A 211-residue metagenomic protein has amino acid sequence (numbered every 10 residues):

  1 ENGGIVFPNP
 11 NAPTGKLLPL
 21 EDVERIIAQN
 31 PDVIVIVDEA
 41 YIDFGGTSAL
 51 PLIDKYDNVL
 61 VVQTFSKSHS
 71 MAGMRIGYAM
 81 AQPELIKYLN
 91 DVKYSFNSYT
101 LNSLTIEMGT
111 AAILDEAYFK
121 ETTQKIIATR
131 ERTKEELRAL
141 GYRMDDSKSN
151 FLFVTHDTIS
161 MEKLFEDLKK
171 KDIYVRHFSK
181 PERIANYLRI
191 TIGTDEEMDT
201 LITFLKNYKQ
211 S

Functional and structural regions predicted by a protein language model:
G4-P8, I36, Y78-M80: Structural motif
P13-V35, E39-M71, L85: Active-site pre-lysine segment of PLP-dependent enzymes
E21, D167-K171, K180-S211: PLP-dependent enzyme catalytic core of the Aspartate aminotransferase-like
N58-R138, Y142-D145: PLP-dependent aminotransferase class I/II
G73, K148, E182-N186: Short acidic/glycine-enriched loop/turn segments that link adjacent beta-strands
A81, V154-T158, I192-T194: Short beta-strand-to-loop capping motifs
I127, A139-K171: Conserved PLP-binding catalytic core of the aspartate aminotransferase-like
